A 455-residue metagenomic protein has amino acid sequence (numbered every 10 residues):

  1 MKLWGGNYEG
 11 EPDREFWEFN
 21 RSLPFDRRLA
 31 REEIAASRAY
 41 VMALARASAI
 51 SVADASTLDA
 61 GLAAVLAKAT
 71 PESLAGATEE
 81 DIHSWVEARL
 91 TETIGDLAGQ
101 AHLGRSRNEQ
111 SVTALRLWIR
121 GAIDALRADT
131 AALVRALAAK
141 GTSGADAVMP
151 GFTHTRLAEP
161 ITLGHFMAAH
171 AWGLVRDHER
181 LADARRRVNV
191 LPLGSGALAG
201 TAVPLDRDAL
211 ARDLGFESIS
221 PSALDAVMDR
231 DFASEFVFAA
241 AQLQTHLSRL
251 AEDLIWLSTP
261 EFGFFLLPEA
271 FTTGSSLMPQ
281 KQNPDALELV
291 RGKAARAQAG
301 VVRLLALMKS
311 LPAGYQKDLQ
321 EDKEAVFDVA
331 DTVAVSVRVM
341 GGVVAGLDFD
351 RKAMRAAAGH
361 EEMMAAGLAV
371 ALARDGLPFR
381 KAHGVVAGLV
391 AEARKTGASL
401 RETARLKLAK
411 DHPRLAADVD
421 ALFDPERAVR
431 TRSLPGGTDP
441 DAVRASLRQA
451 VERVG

Functional and structural regions predicted by a protein language model:
M1-A36, T93-D96, G263, M278-G455: Glycine-rich cofactor/substrate-binding loops
M1-G200, L205-A211, T273-G274, L289 (+3 more regions): A helix-coil-helix interface module used to build multimeric assemblies and to scaffold catalytic/cofactor sites
Y40-I50, W118, H165, S234-Q242 (+1 more regions): Short, well-ordered beta-strand elements within core beta-sheets of diverse protein domains
V41, L62, L137, A240 (+2 more regions): Short alpha-helical scaffolding segments that buttress acidic/His motifs in well-ordered protein cores
A49-I50, F216, L377, A398: Helix N-cap/coil-helix junction residues
A49-V52, S73, Q244, Q298 (+2 more regions): Residues at alpha-helix boundaries and short interhelical turns
L115-I123, R127-A128, T142, M149-P150 (+4 more regions): Charged, flexible cofactor/metal-binding loops and thiol motifs
